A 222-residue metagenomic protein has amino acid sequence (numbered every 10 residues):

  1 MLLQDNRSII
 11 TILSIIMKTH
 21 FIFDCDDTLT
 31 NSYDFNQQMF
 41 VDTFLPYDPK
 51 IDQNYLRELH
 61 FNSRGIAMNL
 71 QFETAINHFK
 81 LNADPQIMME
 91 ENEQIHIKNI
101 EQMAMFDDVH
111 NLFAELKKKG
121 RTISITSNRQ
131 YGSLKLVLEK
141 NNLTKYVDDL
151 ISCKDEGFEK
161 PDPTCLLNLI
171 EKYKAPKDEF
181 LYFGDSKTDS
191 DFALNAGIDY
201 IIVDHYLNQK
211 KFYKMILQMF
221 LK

Functional and structural regions predicted by a protein language model:
N6-T19, A114-K117, Q130-K222: Asp-based, Mg2+/Mn2+-dependent phosphohydrolase catalytic module
K18-D107: N-terminal helical cap/lid subdomain that shapes the substrate entry/recognition surface in HAD-like hydrolases
N31, I125-S127, I202: Hydrophobic residues in well-ordered beta-strands that form the structural core
F35, A67, A104-D108, R129 (+3 more regions): Short beta->alpha linker loops
P49, L81, R121, A175 (+1 more regions): Short glycine/serine/threonine/alanine-rich loop segments
I97-I125, Y131-K135, P163: Short, acidic loop-to-helix structural element flanking the phosphoryl-transfer center in phosphate-processing enzymes
